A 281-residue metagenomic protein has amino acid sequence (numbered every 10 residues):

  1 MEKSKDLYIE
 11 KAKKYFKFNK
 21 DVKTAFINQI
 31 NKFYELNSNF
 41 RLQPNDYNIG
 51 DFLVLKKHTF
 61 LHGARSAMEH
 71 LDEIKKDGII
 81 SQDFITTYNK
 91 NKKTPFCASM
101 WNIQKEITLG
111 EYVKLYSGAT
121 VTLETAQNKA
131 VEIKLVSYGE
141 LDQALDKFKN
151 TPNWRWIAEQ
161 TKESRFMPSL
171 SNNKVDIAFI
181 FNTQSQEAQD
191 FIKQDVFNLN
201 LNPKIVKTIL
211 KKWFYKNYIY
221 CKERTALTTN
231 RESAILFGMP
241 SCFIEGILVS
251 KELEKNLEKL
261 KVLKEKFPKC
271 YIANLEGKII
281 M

Functional and structural regions predicted by a protein language model:
M1-M281: NAD-dependent ADP-ribosyltransferases
